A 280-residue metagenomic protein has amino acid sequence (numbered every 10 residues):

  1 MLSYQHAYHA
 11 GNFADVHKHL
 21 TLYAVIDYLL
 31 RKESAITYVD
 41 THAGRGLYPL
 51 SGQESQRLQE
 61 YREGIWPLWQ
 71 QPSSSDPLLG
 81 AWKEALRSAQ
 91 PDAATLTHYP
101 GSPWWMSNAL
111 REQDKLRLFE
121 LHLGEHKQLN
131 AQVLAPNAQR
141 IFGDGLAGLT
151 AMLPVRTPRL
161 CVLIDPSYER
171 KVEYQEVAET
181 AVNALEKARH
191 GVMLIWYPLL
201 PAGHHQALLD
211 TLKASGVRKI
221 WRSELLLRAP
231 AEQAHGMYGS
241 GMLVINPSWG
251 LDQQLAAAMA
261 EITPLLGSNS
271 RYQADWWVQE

Functional and structural regions predicted by a protein language model:
M1-E280: Class I S-adenosyl-L-methionine-dependent methyltransferase catalytic core
